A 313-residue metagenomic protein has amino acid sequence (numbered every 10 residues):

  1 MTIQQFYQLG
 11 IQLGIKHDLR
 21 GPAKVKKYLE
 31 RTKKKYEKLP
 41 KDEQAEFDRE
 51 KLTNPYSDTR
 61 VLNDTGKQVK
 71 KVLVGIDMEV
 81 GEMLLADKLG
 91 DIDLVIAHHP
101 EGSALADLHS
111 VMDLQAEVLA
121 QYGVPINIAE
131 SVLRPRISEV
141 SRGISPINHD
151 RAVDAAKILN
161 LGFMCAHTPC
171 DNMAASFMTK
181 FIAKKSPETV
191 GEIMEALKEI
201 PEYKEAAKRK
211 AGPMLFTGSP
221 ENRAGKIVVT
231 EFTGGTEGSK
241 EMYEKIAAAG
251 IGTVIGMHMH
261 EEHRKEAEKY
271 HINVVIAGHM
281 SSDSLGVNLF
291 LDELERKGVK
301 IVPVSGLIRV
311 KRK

Functional and structural regions predicted by a protein language model:
M1-K313: Active-site catalytic microenvironments in core metabolic enzymes, especially phosphate/sugar-handling
